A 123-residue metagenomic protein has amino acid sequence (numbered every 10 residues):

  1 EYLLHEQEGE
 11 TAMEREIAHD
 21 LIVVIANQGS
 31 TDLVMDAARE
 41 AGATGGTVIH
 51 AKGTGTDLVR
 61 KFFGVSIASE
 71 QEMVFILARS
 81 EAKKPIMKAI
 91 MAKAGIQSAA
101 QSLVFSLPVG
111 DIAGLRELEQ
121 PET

Functional and structural regions predicted by a protein language model:
E1-T123: Positively charged, small/polar-rich N-terminal and surface patches that mediate targeting and assembly and bind
